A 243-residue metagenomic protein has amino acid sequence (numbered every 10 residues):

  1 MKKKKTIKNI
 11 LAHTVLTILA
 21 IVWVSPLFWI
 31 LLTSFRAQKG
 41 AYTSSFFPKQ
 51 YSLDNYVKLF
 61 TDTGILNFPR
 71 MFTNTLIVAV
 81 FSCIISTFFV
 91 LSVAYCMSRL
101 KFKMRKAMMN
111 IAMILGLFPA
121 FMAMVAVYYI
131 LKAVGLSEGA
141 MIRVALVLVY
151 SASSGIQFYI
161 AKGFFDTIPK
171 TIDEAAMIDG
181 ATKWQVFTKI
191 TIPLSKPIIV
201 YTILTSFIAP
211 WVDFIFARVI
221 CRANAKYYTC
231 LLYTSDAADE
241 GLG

Functional and structural regions predicted by a protein language model:
K2-D239, G243: A structural signal for multi-pass alpha-helical bundles of membrane permease subunits that mediate small-molecule
